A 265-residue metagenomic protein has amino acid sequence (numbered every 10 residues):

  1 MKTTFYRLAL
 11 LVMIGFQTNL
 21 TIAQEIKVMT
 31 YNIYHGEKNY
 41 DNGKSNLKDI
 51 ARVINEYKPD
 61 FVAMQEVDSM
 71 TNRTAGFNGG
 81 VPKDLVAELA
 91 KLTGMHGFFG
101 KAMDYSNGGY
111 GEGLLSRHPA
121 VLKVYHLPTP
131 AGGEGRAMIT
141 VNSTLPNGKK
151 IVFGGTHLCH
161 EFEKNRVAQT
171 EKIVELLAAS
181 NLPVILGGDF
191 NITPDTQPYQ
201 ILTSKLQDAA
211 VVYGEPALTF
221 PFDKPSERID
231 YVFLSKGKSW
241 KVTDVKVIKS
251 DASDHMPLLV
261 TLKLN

Functional and structural regions predicted by a protein language model:
K2, Y6, N19-L92, D104-G108 (+2 more regions): N-terminal, active-site-proximal structural segment of metallo-dependent hydrolase catalytic domains
R7-Q17: Bacterial N-terminal signal peptides
I26-I33, I50-F77, V141, V152-T156 (+4 more regions): Active-site beta-strand/loop signature of hydrolases that rely on acidic residues for catalysis
Y31-G36, M64-D68, G100-M103, S116-H118 (+6 more regions): Active-site-proximal beta-strand/loop segments in catalytic clefts of secreted hydrolases
G43, N78-P82, M95-L114, E134 (+1 more regions): Active site of divalent-metal-dependent phosphoester/diester hydrolases
N55-P59, A90-G94, A120, P146 (+2 more regions): Sec-exported extracytoplasmic/periplasmic mature domains
F61, Q65-K150, K246-K249: Structured beta-strand-rich core segments of catalytic domains in phosphoester-bond hydrolases
K123-V124, P128-G187: A charged, solvent-exposed segment within the mature domains of Sec-exported extracytoplasmic proteins
